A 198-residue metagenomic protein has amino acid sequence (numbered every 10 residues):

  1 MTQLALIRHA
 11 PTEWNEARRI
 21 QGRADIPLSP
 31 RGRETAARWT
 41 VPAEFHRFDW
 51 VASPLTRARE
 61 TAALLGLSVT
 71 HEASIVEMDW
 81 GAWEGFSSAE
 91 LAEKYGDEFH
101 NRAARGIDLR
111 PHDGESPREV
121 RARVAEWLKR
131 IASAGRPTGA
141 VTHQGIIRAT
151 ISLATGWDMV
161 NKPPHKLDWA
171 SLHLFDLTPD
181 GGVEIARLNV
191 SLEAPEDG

Functional and structural regions predicted by a protein language model:
M1-T2, M78-E93, D97, S133 (+1 more regions): Acidic, low-complexity terminal tails and accessory targeting/binding regions of phosphate-metabolizing enzymes
T2-T70, K94: Active-site-proximal alpha-helix that buttresses catalytic centers in soluble enzyme cores
L4, F48, A134-G145: Generic beta-sheet signal
T12, I146-I147: Short active-site segment of divalent metal-dependent hydrolases/proteases that encodes the spacing between
A37-V41, R121, A125-A132: Generic structural signal for well-ordered alpha-helical scaffold segments
E44-S74, H100-N101, D176-G198: Conserved histidine-centered catalytic loops in small-molecule metabolism enzymes
A52-S53, A122, V141-T142: Short beta-strand scaffold positions
L65-V124, E184-R187: Phosphate-handling substructures
